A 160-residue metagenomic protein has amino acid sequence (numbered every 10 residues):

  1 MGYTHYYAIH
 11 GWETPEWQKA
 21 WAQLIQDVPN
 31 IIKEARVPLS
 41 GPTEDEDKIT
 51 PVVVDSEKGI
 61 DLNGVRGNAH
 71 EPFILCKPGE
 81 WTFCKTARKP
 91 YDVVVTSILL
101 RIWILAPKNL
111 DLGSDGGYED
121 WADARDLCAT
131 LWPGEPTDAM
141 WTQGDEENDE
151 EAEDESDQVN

Functional and structural regions predicted by a protein language model:
M1-E150, D154: Acidic (Asp/Glu-rich) sequence patches and key acidic residues that form negatively charged surfaces used
D154-N160: Short acidic DE-rich linear segments
